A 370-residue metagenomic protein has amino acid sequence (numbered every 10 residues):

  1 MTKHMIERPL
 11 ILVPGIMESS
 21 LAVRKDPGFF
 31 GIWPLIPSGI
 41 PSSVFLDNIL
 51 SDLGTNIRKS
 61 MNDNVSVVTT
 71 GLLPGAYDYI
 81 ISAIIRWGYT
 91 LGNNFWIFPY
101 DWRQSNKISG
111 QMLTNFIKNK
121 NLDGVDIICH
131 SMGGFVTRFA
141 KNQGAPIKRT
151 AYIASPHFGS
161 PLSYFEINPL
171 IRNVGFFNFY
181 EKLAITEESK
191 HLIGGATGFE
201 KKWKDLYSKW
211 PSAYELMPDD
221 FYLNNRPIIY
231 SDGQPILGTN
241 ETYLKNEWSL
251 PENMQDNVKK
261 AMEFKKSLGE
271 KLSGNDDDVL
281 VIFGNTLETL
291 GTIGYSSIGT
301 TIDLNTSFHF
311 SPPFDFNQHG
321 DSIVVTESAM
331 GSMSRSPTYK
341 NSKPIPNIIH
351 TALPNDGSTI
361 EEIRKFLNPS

Functional and structural regions predicted by a protein language model:
M1-E188, G194-G195, F199, L206-L216 (+2 more regions): N-terminal non-catalytic accessory region
N93-W96, Y100, Q104-K107, P211-S307 (+2 more regions): Alpha/beta-hydrolase fold catalytic core
